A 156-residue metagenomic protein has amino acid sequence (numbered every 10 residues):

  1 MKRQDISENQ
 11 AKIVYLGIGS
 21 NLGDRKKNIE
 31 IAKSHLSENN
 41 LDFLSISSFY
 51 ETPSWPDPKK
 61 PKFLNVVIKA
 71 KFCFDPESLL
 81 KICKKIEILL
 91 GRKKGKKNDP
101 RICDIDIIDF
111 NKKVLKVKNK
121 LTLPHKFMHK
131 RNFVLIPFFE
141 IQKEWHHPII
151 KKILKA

Functional and structural regions predicted by a protein language model:
A11-Y15: Extreme N-terminal starter segment of soluble prokaryotic enzymes
I18, I46, V66-I68, I105-D109: A structural signal for short, well-ordered beta-strand segments
D24: Active-site loop/short helix in cyclic nucleotide turnover domains
K27-D75: Short, surface-exposed acidic-centric catalytic microdomains
S54-F63, F72-K81, K85-A156: Flexible, gly/pro- and Lys/Arg-enriched active-site loops
